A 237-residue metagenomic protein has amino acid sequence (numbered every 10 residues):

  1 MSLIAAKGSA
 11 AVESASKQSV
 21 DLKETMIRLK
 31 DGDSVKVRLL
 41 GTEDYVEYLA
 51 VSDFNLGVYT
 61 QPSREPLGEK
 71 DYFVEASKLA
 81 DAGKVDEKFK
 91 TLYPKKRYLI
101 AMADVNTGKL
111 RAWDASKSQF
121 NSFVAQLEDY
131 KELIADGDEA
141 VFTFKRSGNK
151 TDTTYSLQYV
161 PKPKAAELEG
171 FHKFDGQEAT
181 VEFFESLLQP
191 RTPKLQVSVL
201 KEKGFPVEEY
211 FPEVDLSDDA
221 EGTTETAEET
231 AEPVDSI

Functional and structural regions predicted by a protein language model:
M1-L133, E182-E221, V234-I237: OB-fold ssDNA-binding interfaces and closely related basic DNA-contact patches used across DNA replication/repair
S63, D138-E139, L168-E169: Glycine-rich loops and low-complexity Gly/Arg-rich segments that provide flexible linkers or classic glycine-based
L99, V141, T154: Beta-strand-rich binding-surface signature of beta-sandwich/beta-barrel folds used to engage anionic ligands
I134-T151: Elongated alpha-helical scaffolds
R146-G176: OB-fold/S1-family single-stranded nucleic acid-binding modules
E225-E232: Pol beta-like nucleotidyltransferase catalytic core
